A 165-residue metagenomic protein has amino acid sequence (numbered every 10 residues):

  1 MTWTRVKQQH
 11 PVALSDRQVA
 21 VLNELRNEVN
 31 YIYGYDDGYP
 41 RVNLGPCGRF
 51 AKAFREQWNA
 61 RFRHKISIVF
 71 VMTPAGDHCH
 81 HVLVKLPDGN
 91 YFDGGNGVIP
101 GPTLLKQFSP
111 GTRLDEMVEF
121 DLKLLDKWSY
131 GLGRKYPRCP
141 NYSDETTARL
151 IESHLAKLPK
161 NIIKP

Functional and structural regions predicted by a protein language model:
M1-P165: A structural boundary/capping signal
